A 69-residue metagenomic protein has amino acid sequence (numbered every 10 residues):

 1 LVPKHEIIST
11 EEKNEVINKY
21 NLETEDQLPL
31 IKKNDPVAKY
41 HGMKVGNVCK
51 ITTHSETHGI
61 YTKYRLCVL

Functional and structural regions predicted by a protein language model:
L1-N18: Extended boundary segments
V16-I31: Short, basic/aromatic beta-hairpin or loop at an interaction surface
L30-K39: Short alpha-helix capping/helix-loop boundary micro-motifs
E56-L66: Short, Lys/Arg- and Gly-enriched loop/turn segments at beta-strand edges
